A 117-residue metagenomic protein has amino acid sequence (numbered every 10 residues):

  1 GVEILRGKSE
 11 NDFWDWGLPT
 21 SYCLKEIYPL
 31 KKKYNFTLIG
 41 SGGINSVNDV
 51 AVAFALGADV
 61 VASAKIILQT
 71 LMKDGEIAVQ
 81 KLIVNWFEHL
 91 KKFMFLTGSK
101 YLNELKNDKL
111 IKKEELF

Functional and structural regions predicted by a protein language model:
G1-D74: Glycine-rich phosphate/ribose-binding loops and adjacent secondary-structure elements that form binding surfaces
I67-F117: C-terminal extensions of enzymes
